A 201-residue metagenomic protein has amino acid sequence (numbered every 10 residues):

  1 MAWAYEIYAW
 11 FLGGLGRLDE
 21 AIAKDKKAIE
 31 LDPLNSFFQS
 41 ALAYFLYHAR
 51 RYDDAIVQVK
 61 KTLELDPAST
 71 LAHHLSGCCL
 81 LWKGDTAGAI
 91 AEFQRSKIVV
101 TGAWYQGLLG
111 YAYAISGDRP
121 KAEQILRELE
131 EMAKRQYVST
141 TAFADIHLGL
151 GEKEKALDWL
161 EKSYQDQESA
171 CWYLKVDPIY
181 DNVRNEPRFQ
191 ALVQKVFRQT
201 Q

Functional and structural regions predicted by a protein language model:
M1-Q201: Alpha-helical protein-protein interaction modules
